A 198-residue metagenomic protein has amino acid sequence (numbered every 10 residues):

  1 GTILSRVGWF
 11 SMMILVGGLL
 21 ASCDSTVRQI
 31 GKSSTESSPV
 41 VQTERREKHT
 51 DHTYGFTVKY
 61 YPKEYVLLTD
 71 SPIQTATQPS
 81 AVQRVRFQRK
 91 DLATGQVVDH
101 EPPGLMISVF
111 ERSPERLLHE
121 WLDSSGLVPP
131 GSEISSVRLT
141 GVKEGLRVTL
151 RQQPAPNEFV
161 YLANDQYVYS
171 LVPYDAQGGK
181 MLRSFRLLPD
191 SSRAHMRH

Functional and structural regions predicted by a protein language model:
G1-S11: Bacterial N-terminal signal peptides that target proteins for export
L20-S22: C-terminal motif of bacterial Sec signal peptides marking the signal peptidase cleavage site
D24-T26: Bacterial signal peptide processing site
I30, T69-K180, S191: Conserved polar/disulfide-associated segments of primarily extracytoplasmic proteins
G31-A81, T140, H198: N-terminal "mature-domain start" segment
G178-H198: Short, low-complexity, Pro/Ser/Thr/Gly-rich segments in the mature regions of secreted, periplasmic
